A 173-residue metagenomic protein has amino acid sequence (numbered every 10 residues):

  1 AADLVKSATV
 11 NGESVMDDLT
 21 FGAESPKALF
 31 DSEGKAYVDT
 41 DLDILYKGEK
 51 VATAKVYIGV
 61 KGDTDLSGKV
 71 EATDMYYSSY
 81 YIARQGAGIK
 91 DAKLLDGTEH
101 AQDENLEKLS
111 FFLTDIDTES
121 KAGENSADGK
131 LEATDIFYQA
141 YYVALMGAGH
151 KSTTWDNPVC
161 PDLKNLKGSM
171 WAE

Functional and structural regions predicted by a protein language model:
A1-E173: Cellulosome-associated attachment modules in secreted, modular CAZymes
